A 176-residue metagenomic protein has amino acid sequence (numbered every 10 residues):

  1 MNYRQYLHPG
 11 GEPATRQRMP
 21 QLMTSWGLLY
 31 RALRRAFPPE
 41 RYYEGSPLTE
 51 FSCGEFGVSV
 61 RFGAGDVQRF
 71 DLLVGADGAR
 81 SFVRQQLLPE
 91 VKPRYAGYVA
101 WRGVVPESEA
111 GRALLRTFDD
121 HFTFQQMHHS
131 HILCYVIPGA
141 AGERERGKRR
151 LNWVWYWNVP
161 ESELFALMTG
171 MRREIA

Functional and structural regions predicted by a protein language model:
M1-P39, Y43-S52: Active-site-adjacent segment of FAD-dependent monooxygenases/related oxidoreductases
E12-P13, Q17-P20, S25-Y30, A64-V67 (+1 more regions): Conserved FAD/dinucleotide-binding core of flavoprotein oxidoreductases
L48, Q68-A79, W153: Short hydrophobic core segments
E50-Q68: Conserved beta-strand-loop-beta-strand element in the redox core of flavoprotein oxidoreductases
G75-P89, E107, L164: Flavin (primarily FAD) binding-site architecture
Q85-A100: Glycine-rich beta-alpha-beta "Rossmann" dinucleotide-binding loop(s) and their flanking helix/strand
A100-A110: Glycine-rich loop(s) and the adjacent beta-strand/alpha-helix scaffold that form part
